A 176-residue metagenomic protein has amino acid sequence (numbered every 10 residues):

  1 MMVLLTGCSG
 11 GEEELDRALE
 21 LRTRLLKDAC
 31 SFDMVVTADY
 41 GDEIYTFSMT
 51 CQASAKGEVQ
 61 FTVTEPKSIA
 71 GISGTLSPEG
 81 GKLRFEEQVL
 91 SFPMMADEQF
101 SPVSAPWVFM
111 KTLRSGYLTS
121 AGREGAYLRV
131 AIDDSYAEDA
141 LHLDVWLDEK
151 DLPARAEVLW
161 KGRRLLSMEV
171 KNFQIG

Functional and structural regions predicted by a protein language model:
V3-S54, E58, G176: N-terminal leader/targeting segments and the immediate start of mature chains
L25, V36-A38, L83-Y136: Flexible, processing/modification-adjacent segments and terminal tails in exported/periplasmic/extracellular proteins
K27-A29, C51-V59, T75-G80, E124-G125 (+2 more regions): Short, solvent-exposed coil/turn segments at beta-strand boundaries
M34-A38, C51, G74, L83 (+4 more regions): Preference for bulky hydrophobic residues occupying beta-strand positions in well-ordered beta-sheet regions
D39-G41, T64-P66, S135, K161: Short polar/acidic secondary-structure junctions
E43-M49, S68-L76, D139, R164-M168: Amphipathic hydrophobic-ligand
A53-W107: An acidic-aromatic
A121-G176: Gly/Pro-enriched, hydrophobic low-complexity segments that function as extracytoplasmic propeptides/linkers
